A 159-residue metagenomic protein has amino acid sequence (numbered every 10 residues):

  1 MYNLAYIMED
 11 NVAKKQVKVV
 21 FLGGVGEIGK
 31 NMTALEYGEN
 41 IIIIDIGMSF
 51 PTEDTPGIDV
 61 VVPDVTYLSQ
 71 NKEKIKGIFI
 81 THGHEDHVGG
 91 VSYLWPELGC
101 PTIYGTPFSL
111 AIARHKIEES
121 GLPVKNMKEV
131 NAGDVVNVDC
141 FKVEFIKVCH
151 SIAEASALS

Functional and structural regions predicted by a protein language model:
Y2-I7: Short, positively charged and aromatic/hydrophobic N-terminal segments
V12-V19, G38-I41, V135-V143: Beta-strand-turn-beta hairpins that frame and shape the catalytic cleft of phosphate-ester-processing enzymes
A13, V25-G29, C149-E154: A short catalytic or substrate-binding loop motif that flags glycine-/basic-rich loops and adjacent residues that bind
V19, D45, H82-G83, V143 (+2 more regions): Divalent metal-coordination and catalytic microenvironments
V25-K30, Y37-I80, S92-P101, G105-S109 (+1 more regions): Pre-active-site segment of Zn-dependent metallo-hydrolases
K30-L35, S156-S159: Short beta-strand scaffold segments in enzyme catalytic cores
I78-V88, K147-I152: Histidine-centered catalytic micro-motifs
F108-A155: Metallo-beta-lactamase
